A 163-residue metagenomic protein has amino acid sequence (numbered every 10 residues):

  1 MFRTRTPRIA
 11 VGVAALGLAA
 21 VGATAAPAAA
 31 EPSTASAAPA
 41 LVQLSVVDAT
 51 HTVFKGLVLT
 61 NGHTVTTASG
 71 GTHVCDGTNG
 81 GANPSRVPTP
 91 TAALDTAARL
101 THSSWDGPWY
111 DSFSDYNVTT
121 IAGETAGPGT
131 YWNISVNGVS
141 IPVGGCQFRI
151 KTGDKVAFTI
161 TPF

Functional and structural regions predicted by a protein language model:
F2-F163: Ubiquitin-like/PB1-type beta-grasp interaction modules and other compact soluble beta-rich domains
